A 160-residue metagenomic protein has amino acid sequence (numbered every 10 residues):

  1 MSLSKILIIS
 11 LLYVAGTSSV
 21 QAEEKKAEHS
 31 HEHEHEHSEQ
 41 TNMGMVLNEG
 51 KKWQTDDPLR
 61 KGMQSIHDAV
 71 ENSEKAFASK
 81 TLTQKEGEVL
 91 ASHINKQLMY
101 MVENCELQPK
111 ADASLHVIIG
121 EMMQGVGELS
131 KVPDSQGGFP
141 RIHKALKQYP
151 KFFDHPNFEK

Functional and structural regions predicted by a protein language model:
M1-A22: Sec-dependent N-terminal signal peptides
E23-A78, L82: Immediate post-signal-peptide N-terminus of mature secreted/exported proteins
L47-P58, G62, S79-E86, L107 (+3 more regions): Non-transmembrane, amphipathic alpha-helical segments
K61, S65, V89, H93-K96 (+4 more regions): Charged, amphipathic alpha-helical oligomerization/scaffolding segments
V70-E71, K75, Q84-G87, A91 (+1 more regions): Amphipathic, heptad-repeat alpha-helical segments
Q97-L115: Short, solvent-exposed, charged loop/turn and helix-capping segments that join or cap alpha-helices on peripheral
N104, L115-K160: Helix-rich interaction surfaces within compact, conserved domain-sized segments that mediate assembly or partner
